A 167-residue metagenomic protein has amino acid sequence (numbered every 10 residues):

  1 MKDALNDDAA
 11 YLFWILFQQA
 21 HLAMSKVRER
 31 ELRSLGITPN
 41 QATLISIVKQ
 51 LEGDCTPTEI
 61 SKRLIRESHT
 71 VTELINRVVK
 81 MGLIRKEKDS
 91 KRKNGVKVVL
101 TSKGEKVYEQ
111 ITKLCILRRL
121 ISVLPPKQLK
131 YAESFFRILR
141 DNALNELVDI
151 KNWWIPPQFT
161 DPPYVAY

Functional and structural regions predicted by a protein language model:
M1-L35, Y167: N-terminal leader segment of winged-helix/HTH proteins
F13, P39, Q50, C115-L117: Anionic, Ser/Thr-rich low-complexity intrinsically disordered regions
H21, E52, Y108, R140-A143: A structural signal for well-ordered alpha-helices, especially hydrophobic packing surfaces of coiled-coils
K26-T70: N-terminal helix-turn-helix DNA-binding core of bacterial DNA-binding proteins
N76-S134: Charged, amphipathic alpha-helical coiled-coil/dimerization segments
Q110-Y167: Terminal interaction helix/tail motif
